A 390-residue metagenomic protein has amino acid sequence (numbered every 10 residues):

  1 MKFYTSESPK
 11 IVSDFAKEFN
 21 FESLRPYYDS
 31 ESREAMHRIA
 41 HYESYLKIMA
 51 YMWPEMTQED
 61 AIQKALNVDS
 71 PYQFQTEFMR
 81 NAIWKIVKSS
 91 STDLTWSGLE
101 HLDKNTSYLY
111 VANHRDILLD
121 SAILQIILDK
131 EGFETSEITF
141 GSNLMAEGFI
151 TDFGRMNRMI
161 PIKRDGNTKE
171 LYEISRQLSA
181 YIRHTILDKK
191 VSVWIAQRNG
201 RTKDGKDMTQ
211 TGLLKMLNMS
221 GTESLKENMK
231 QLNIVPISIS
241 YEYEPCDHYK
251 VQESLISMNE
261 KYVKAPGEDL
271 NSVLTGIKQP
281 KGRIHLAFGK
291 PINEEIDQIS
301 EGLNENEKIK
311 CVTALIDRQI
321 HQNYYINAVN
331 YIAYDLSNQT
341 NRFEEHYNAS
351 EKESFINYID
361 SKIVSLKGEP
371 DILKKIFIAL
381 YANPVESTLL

Functional and structural regions predicted by a protein language model:
M1-Y108, R115-E134, G141-G148, R176-V193 (+1 more regions): Membrane-interfacial terminal anchoring regions of lipid-handling membrane enzymes
A112-H114, F140, R164, Q197: Short glycine-centered, acidic/aromatic-flanked micro-motifs in structured strand/loop junctions that mark active-site
E137-D165, Y172: Conserved nucleotide-cofactor-binding alpha/beta core module
R155, W194-R198: Core alpha/beta catalytic barrel or barrel-like domain that forms the active/cofactor pocket in diverse metabolic
M156, I160-K169, S220, Q231-I237: Loop-rich catalytic cores of soluble enzymes, especially ATP-dependent carboxylate-amine ligases and other
K163-G166, Q197-R201, I292: Short, histidine-centered active-site or binding-site loop motifs used for metal coordination, general acid-base
